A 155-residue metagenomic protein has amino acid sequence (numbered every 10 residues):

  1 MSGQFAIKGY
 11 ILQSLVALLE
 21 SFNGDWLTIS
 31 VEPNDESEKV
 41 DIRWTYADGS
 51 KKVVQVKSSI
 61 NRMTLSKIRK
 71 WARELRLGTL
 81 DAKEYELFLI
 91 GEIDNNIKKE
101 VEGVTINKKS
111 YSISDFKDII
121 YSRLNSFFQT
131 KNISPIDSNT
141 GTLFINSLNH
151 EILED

Functional and structural regions predicted by a protein language model:
M1-A6, S58-D155: Acidic metal-coordinating catalytic centers involved in nucleic-acid phosphodiester chemistry
A6-I7, I11-R73: Catalytic centers of nucleases
